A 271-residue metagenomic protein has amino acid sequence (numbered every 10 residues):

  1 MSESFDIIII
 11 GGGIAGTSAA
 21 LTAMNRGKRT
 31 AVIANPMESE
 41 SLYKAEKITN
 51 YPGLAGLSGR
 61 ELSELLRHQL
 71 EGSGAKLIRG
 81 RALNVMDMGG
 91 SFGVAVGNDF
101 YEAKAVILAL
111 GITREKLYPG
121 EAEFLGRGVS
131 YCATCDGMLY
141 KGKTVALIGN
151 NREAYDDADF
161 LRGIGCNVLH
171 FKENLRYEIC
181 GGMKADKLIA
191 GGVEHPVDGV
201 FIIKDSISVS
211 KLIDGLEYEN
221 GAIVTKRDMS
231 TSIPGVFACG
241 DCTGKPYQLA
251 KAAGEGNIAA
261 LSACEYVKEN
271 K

Functional and structural regions predicted by a protein language model:
M1-D6, R26, V193-D198, I203-K204 (+3 more regions): Rossmann-like nucleotide/phosphate-binding core characteristic of flavoprotein oxidoreductases
S4-D6, R79-G80, K141-K143, I233: Phosphate-coordination loops involved in phosphoryl transfer and adenosine-cofactor binding
F5-E61, K143-N150, Y155-N174: Beta1-alpha1 glycine-rich phosphate/pyrophosphate-binding loop at the start of Rossmann-like nucleotide-binding domains
G11, A109-G111, I148, F201-K204 (+2 more regions): Short, well-ordered coil/turn residues at beta-beta hairpins and beta-strand->alpha-helix junctions within
N25, E123-L139, K204-K251, I258-L261 (+1 more regions): FAD-site-proximal beta/loop scaffold in flavoenzymes
S41, S63-G89, V94-A95, Y101-A103 (+2 more regions): A Rossmann-like FAD-binding core segment of flavoenzymes
I112-N150: Glycine-rich dinucleotide-binding loop and its adjacent helix/turn
K116-L117, Y155-D156, S210-K211, P246: Glycine/Thr-rich phosphate-binding loops of Rossmann-like dinucleotide-binding domains
